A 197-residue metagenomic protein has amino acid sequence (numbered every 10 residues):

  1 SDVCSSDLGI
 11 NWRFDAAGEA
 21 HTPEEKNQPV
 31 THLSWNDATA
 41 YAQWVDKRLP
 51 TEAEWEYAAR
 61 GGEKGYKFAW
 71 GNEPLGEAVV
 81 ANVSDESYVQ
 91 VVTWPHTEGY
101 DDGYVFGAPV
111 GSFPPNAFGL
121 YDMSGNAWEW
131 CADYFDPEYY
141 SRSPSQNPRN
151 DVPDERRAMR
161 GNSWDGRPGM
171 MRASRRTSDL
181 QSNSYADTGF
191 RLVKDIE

Functional and structural regions predicted by a protein language model:
S1-S5: Short, small-residue-biased leader/transition segments that mark boundaries at the very start of proteins
S6-T177, S184: Functional-site microenvironments in short loops/helix caps that host divalent-cation chemistry
A186-E197: Short, structured beta-strand segments at or near domain termini in extracellular proteins/domains
